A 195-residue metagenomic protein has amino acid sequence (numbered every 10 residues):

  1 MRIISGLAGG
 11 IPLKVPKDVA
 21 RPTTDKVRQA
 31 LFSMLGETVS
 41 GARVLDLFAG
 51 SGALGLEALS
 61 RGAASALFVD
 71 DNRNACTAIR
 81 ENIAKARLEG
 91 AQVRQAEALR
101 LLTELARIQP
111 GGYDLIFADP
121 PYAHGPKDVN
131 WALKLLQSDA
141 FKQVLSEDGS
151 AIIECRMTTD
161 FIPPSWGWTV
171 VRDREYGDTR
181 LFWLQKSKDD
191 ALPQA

Functional and structural regions predicted by a protein language model:
M1-A195: Class I S-adenosyl-L-methionine-dependent methyltransferase catalytic core
